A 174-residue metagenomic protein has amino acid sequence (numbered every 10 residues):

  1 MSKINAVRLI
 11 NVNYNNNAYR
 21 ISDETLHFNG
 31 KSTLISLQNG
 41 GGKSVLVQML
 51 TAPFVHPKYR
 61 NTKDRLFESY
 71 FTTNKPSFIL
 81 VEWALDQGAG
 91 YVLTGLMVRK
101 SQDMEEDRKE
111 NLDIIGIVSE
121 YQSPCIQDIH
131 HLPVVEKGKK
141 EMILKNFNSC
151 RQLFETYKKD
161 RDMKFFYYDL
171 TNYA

Functional and structural regions predicted by a protein language model:
M1-T171: Extreme N-terminal "head/tail" segments of very large remodeling/mechanoenzyme assemblies
